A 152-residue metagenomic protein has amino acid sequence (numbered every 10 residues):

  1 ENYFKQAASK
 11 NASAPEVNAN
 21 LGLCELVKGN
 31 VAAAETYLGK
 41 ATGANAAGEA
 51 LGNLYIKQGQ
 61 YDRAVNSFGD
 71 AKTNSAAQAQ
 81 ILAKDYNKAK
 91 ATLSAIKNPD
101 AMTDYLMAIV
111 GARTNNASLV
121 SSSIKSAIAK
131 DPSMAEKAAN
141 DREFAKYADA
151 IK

Functional and structural regions predicted by a protein language model:
A12, T42, A46, G69 (+2 more regions): Short coil turns that delineate tetratricopeptide repeat
N20, A50, S75, L106 (+1 more regions): Canonical tetratricopeptide repeat
L23, N53, Q78-Q80, I109: Residue-level recognition of tetratricopeptide repeat
V27, K57, L82-A83, R113 (+1 more regions): Register position in tetratricopeptide repeats
S121-K152: Terminal, low-structured helical/coil segments at or just beyond the last alpha-helical repeat
